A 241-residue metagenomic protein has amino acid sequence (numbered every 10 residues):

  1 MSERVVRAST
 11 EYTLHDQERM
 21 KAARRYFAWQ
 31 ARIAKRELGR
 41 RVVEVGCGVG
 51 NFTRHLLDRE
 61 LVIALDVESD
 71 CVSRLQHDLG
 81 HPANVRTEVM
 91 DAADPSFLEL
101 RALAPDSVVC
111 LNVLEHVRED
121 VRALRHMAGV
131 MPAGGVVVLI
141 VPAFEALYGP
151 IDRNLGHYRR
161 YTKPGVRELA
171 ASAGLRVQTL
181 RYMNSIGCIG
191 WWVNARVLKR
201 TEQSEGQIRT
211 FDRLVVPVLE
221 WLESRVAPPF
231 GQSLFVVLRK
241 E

Functional and structural regions predicted by a protein language model:
M1-L111, R122-L124, P229-L234: Conserved N-terminal segment of class I S-adenosyl-L-methionine
E3-V6, K21, T87, F97 (+2 more regions): A C-terminal cap/extension of S-adenosyl-L-methionine-dependent methyltransferases that defines the acceptor-substrate
L61, G80-A83, L155-Y158, A195-K199: Short, hinge-like loop/turn segments at secondary-structure boundaries
C71, S96, E145-L147, I186: Feature marks short, surface-exposed loop/turn motifs that line or immediately flank catalytic pockets and channel
N112-H116: A short His-aromatic
V121-V136: A short glycine-rich, Lys/Arg-flanked "PGG" loop and its adjoining helix->strand segment in the class I
V137-R159, P164-L169, V193: Short, glycine-/aromatic-enriched active-site segment of Class I SAM-dependent methyltransferases
L175-S185: Conserved S-adenosyl-L-methionine
